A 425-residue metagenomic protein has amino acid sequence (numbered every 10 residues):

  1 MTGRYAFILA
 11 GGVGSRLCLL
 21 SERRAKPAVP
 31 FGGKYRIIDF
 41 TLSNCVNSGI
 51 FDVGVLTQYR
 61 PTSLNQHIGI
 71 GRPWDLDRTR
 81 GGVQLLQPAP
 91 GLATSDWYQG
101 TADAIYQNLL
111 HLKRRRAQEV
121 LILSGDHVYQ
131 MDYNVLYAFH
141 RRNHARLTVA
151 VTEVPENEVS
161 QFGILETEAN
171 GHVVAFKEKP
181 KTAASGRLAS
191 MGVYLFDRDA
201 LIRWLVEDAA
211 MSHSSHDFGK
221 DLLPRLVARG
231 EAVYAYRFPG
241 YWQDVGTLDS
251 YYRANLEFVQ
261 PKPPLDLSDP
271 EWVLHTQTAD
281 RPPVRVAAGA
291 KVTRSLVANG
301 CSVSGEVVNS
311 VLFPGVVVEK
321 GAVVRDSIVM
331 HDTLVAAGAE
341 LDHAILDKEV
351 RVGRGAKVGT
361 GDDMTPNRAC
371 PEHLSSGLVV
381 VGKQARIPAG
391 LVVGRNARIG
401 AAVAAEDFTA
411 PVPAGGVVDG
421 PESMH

Functional and structural regions predicted by a protein language model:
M1-V259, P366-L378, K383-Q384, P413-H425: Unchanged
M1-Y5, D199, V206-H425: Left-handed beta-helix
